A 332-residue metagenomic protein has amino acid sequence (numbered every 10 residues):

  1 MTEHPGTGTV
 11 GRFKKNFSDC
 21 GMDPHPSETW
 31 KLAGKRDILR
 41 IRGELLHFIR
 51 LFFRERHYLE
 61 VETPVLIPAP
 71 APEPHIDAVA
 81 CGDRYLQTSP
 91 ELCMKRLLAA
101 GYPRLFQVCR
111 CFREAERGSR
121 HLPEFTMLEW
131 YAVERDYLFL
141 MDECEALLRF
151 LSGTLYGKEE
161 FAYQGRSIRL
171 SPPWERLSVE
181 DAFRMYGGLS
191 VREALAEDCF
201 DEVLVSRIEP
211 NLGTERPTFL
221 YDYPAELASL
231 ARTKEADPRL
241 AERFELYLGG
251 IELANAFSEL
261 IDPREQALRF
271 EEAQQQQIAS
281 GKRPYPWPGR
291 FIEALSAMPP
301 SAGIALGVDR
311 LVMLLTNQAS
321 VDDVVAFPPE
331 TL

Functional and structural regions predicted by a protein language model:
H4: Cationic, low-complexity basic patches in intrinsically disordered or flexible, solvent-exposed regions
T9-V10: Short, low-complexity, intrinsically disordered N-terminal modules that encode targeting/processing signals
F13-V79, L306: TRNA-binding/sensing appendages of the translation machinery
E28-T29, F48, P64-L97, F106-V133 (+2 more regions): A translation/RNA-centric and nucleic-acid-associated enzymatic feature enriched in Class II aminoacyl-tRNA synthetases
L39-G43, H47, Y131, L138 (+1 more regions): Short amphipathic alpha-helical segments with heptad-repeat character
M141-L151: Short amphipathic C-terminal alpha-helix that caps PH/PH-like domains
L155-R192: Alpha-helical scaffold segments that mediate packing/assembly in large oligomeric complexes
